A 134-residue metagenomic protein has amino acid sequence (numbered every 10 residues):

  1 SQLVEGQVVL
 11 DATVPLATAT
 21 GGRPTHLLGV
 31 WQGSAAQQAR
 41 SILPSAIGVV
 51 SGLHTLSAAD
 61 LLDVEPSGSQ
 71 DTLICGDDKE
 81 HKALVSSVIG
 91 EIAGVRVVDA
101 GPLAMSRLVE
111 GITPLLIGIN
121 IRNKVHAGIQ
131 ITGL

Functional and structural regions predicted by a protein language model:
S1-G22: Rossmann-fold NAD(P) dinucleotide-binding segment
E5, L43-S45, A93: Short, structured coil segments at secondary-structure junctions
L10, G48-G52, V97-A100: General beta-strand structural signal in soluble alpha/beta enzymes
T13-P15, H54-T55, P102: Short, ordered loop/turn segments at secondary-structure junctions
G22-Q32, D63-E80: Short beta-strand and adjoining strand-loop segment in the mid-core of the Rossmann-like NAD(P)-dependent dehydrogenase
G29-T55: Rossmann-fold dehydrogenase core element
S57-L61: Rossmann-like dinucleotide/flavin-binding elements
Q70-L134: Active-site-lining helix/loop region of Rossmann-like oxidoreductase modules
